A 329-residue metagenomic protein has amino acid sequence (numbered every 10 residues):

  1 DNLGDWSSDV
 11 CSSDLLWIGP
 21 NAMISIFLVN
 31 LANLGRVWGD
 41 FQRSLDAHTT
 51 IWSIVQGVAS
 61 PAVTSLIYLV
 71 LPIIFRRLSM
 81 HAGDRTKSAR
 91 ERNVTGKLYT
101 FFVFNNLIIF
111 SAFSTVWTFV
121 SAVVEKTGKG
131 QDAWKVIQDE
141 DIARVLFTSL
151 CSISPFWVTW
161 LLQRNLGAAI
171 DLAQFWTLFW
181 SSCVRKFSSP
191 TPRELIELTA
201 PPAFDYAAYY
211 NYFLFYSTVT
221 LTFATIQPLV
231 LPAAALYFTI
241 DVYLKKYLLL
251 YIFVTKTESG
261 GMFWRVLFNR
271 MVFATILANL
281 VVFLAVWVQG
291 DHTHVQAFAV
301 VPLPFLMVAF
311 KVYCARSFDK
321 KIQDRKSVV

Functional and structural regions predicted by a protein language model:
D1-W6, V10, V328: Single conserved hydrophobic/aromatic residue that forms the stacking wall/gate of nucleotide- or nucleobase-binding
S7-S8, L28, A32: Cytosolic regulatory modules rich in charged/polar residues
D9, L16-W17: Eukaryote-biased recognition of long, low-complexity, charge-rich segments
W17-I26: Alpha-helical transmembrane segments of multi-pass membrane proteins
G39-A278, W287, D291-T293, V312 (+1 more regions): Generic detector of multi-pass transmembrane helix bundles and their immediately adjacent loops in polytopic membrane
H292-V300: Loop-to-transmembrane alpha-helix initiation sites
V300-L306: Small-residue-rich transmembrane alpha-helices that serve as helix-helix interface/gating elements in multipass
L306-A309, Q323-V329: Long, low-complexity, intrinsically disordered cytosolic termini of multi-pass membrane proteins
